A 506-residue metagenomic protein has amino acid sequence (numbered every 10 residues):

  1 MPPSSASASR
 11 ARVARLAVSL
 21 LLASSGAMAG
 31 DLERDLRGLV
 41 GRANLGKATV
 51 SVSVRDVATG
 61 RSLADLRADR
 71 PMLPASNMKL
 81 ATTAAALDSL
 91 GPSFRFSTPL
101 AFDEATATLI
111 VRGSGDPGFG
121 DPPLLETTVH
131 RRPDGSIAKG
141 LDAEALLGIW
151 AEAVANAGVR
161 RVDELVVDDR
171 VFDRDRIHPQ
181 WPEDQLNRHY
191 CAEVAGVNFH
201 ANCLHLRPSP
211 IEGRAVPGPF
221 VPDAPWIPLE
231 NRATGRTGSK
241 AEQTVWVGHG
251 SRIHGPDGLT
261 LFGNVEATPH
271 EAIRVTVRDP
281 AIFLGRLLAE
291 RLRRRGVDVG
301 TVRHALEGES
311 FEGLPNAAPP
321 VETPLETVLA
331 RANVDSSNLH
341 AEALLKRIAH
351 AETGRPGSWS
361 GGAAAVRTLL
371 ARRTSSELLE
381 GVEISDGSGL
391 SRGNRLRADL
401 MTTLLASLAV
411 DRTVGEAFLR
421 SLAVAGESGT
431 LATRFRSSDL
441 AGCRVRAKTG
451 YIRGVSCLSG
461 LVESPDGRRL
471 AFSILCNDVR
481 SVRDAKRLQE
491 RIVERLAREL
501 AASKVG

Functional and structural regions predicted by a protein language model:
P2-L16: Bacterial N-terminal signal peptides that target proteins for export
R15-S25: Bacterial N-terminal signal peptides
M28-A58, S62-P71, N77, P92-S93 (+1 more regions): Beta-lactamase-like hydrolase cores
G30-G41, D88-L379, P465-D466, L488-R491 (+1 more regions): Conserved serine DD-peptidase/penicillin-binding transpeptidase domain and beta-lactam-recognizing active-site
R55, F262, V302, E342 (+2 more regions): Generic beta-strand/beta-sheet core signal
L63-D65, A145, D335, L345-G506: Small-residue-rich helix-loop
R67-M72, R274, S388-S391: A short glycine/serine-rich beta->alpha loop
L73-A86: Active/ligand-binding-proximal structured segments within catalytic/core domains that scaffold catalytic residues
